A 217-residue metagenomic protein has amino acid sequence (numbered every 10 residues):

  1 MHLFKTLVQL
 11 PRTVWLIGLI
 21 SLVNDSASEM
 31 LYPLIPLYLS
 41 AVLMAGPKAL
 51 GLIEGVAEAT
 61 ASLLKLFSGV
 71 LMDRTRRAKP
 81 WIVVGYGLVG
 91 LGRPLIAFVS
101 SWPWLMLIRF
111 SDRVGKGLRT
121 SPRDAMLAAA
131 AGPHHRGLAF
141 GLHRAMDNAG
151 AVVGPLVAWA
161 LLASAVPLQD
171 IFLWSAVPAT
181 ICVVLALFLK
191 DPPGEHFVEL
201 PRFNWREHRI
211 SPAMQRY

Functional and structural regions predicted by a protein language model:
F4-E58, Q215-Y217: Helix-loop boundary and gating motifs at the non-cytosolic
L37-V42, V153-F172: Transmembrane alpha-helix termini and helix-breaking/packing motifs in multi-pass membrane transporters
L64-R76, L162: Helix-to-loop junctions at the C-terminal end of transmembrane segments in multipass secondary transporters
P80-P94, A176: Structural signature of the two symmetry-related core transmembrane helices
L95-I108: Helix-loop junctions at membrane interfaces in 12-TM secondary transporters
I108-A149: Cytoplasmic helix-loop-helix junction between adjacent transmembrane helices in 12-TM secondary transporters
D170-L187: Symmetry-related core transmembrane helices of the 12-TM Major Facilitator Superfamily/SLC fold
K190-I210: Flexible cytoplasmic inter-helical loops of multi-pass small-molecule transporters
